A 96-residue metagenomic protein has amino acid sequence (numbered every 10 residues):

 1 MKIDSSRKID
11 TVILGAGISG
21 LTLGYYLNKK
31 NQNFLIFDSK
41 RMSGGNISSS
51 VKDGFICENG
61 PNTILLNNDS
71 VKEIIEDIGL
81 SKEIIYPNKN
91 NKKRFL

Functional and structural regions predicted by a protein language model:
K2-S19, L35: Beta1/beta-strand and adjacent pyrophosphate-binding region of the FAD-binding site in flavoprotein oxidoreductases
K8, G44, N90-N91: A structure-centric signal for secondary-structure junctions around beta-strands
V12-L14, N28-D53: Glycine-rich FAD pyrophosphate-binding loop
L14-G17, S39, G60, N67: A secondary-structure boundary/capping signal
T22, Y26: Active-site signature of alpha/beta-hydrolase-fold catalytic machinery across serine- and Asp/Cys-nucleophile hydrolases
D53-L96: Dinucleotide-binding Rossmann-like beta1-alpha1 core, especially the glycine-rich loop that anchors the ADP
